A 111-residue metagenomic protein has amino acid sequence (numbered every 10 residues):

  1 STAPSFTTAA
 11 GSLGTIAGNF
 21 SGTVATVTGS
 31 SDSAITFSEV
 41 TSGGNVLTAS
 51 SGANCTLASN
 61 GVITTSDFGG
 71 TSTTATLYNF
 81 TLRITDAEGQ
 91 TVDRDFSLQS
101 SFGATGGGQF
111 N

Functional and structural regions predicted by a protein language model:
S1-T36, V40, S97, S101-N111: Extracellular ectodomain surface segments
V24, T64, N79-R83, D95-S97: Beta-strand secondary-structure signal
V40-L47: Change "in extracellular beta-sheet-rich domains … of secreted and cell-surface proteins" to "in beta-sheet-rich domains
L47-G70: Strand-loop-strand motifs at the edges of beta-sheets in extracellular beta-sandwich domains
T74-E88: A short beta-strand micro-motif common to beta-rich folds, especially ectodomain repeats
G89-D93: A structural signal for beta-strand boundary/capping segments at domain termini and interdomain linkers
